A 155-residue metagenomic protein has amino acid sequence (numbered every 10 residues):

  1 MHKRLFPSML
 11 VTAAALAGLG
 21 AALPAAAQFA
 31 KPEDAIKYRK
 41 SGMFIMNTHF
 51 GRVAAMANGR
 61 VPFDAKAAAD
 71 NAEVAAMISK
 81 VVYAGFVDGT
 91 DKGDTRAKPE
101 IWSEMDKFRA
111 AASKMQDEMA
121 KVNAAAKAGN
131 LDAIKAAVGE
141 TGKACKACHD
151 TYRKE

Functional and structural regions predicted by a protein language model:
M1-T12: Bacterial N-terminal signal peptides that target proteins for export
H2, Q28, H149: Histidine-centered active-site/metal-ligand motif
R4, G20-A21: Hydrophobic alpha-helical transmembrane segments of integral membrane proteins, especially lipid-exposed positions
T12, A22-P24: N-terminal signal peptide c-region/cleavage motif recognized by signal peptidases
A13-A17: Core hydrophobic alpha-helical transmembrane segments of single-pass membrane proteins
F29-E140: Extracytoplasmic c-type cytochrome modules immediately beyond a signal peptide or single-pass transmembrane anchor
G129, Y152-E155: Inter-heme linker and motif-flanking segments adjacent to c-type heme-binding CXXCH motifs in c-type cytochromes
T141-R153: The canonical Cys-X-X-Cys-His
